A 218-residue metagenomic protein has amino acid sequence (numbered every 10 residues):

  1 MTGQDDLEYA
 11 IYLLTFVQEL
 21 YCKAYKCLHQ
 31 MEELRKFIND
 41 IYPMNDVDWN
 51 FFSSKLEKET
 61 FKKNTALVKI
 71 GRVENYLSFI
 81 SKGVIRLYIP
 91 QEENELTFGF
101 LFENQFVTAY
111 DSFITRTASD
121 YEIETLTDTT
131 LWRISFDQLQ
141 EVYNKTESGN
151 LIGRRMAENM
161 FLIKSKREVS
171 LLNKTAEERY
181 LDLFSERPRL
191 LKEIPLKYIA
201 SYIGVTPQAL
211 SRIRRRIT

Functional and structural regions predicted by a protein language model:
T15-Q18, K174-T218: Phosphate-/nucleic-acid-contacting segments
F16-E57: Cyclic nucleotide-binding regulatory module and flanking cytosolic helices
E57, V84-Y88, F106, T130-L131: Short beta-strand segments in beta-sandwich/barrel cores
L67-R72: Short phosphate-coordinating micro-motif centered on Lys-Gly-acidic
N75, F79-I85: Glycine- and acidic-residue-biased ligand/ion/polar-headgroup-sensing regions
L96-R155: Cyclic-nucleotide recognition modules
N144-T146, K164, E186-L191: Basic, amphipathic alpha-helical hairpins
